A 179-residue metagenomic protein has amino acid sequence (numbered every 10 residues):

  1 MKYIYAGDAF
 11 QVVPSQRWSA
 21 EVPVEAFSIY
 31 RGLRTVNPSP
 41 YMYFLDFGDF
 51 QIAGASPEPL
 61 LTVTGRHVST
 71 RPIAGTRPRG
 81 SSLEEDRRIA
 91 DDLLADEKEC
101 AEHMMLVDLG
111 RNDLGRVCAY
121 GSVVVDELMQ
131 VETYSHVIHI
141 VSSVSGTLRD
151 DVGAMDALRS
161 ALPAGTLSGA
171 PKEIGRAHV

Functional and structural regions predicted by a protein language model:
M1-H178: Extended alpha-helical targeting/anchoring segments, especially N-terminal organellar/secretory targeting helices
